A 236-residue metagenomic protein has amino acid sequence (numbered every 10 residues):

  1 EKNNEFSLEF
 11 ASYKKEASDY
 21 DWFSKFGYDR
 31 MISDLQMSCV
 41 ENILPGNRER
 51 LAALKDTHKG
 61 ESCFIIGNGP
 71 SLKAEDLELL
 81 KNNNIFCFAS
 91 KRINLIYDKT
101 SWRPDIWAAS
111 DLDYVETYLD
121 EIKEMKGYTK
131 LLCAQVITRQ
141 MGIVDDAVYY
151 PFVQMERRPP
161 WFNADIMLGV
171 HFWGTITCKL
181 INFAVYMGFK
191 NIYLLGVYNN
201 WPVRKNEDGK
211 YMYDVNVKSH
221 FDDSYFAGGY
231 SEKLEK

Functional and structural regions predicted by a protein language model:
E1-K236: Metal-ion/cofactor- or nucleotide/acyl-coenzyme-handling active-site neighborhoods
